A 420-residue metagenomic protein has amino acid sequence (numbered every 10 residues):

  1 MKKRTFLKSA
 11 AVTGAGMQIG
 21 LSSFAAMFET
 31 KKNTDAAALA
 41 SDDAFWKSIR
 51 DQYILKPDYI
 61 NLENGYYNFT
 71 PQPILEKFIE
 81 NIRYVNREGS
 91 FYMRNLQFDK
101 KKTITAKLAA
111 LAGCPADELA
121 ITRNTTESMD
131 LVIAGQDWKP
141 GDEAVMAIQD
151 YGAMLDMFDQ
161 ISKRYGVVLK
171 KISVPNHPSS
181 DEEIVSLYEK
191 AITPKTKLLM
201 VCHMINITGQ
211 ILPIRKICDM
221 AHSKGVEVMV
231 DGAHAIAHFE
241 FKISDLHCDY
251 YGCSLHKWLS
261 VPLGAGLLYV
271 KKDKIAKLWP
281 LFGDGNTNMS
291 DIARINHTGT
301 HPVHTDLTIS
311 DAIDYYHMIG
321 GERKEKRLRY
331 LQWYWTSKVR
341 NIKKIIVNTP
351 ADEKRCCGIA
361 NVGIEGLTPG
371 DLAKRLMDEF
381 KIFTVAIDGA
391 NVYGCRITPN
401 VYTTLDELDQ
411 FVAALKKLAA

Functional and structural regions predicted by a protein language model:
T5-A420: Pyridoxal 5′-phosphate
